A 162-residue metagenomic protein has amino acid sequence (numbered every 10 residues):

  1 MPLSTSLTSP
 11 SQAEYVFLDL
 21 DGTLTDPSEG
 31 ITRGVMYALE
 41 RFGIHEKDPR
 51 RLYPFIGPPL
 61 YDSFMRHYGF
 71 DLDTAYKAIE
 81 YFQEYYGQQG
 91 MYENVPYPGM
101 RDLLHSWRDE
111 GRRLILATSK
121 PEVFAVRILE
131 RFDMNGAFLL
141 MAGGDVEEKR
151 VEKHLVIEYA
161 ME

Functional and structural regions predicted by a protein language model:
P2-P54: Active-site neighborhood of HAD-like aspartate-dependent phosphohydrolases
Q12, Q88-L116, E122-V126, V151-H154: Short, acidic loop-to-helix structural element flanking the phosphoryl-transfer center in phosphate-processing enzymes
Y15-F17, I115, L140: Hydrophobic "anchor" residues on beta-strands that sit immediately upstream of conserved functional sites
T32, G57, Y61, Y97 (+3 more regions): Alpha-helix N-cap/helix-start and coil->helix boundary motif
G34, D48-R51, L60-F64, F124 (+2 more regions): Hydrophobic alpha-helical segments typical of transmembrane helices and their membrane-interface/capping positions
E40-E46, D71-D73, E110, D133-A137: Short helix-capping segments at alpha-helix termini
I56-Q88, P98-S106: A metal-dependent, Asp-based hydrolase signature
E122-E162: Substrate-recognition "cap/lid" segment bordering the active-site pocket of phosphatases
